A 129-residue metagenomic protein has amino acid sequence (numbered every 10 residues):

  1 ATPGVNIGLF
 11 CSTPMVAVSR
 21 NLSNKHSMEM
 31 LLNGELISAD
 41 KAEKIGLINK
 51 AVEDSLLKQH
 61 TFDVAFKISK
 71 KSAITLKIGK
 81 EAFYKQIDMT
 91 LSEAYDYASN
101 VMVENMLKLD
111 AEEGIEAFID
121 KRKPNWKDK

Functional and structural regions predicted by a protein language model:
A1-I74, E113-E116, R122: Crotonase-fold acyl-CoA enzyme core
N6, Q86-T90: Glycine- (often His-adjacent) and acidic-residue-rich active-site loop that binds/positions the CoA thioester
M30-L31, A82, V101-M106: Helix-loop "lid/cap" segments that line or gate small-molecule binding pockets
N49, I68, Q86, N105 (+1 more regions): Conserved short C-terminal alpha-helix that flanks the catalytic cleft of nucleotide-sugar-dependent
A65, F83, Y95-M102, I115: Hydrophobic alpha-helical core bundles mediating ligand binding, dimerization, or RNAP-core interactions
K123-K129: Short C-terminal tail/terminal secondary-structure segment of NAD(P)H-dependent dehydrogenase/reductase domains
